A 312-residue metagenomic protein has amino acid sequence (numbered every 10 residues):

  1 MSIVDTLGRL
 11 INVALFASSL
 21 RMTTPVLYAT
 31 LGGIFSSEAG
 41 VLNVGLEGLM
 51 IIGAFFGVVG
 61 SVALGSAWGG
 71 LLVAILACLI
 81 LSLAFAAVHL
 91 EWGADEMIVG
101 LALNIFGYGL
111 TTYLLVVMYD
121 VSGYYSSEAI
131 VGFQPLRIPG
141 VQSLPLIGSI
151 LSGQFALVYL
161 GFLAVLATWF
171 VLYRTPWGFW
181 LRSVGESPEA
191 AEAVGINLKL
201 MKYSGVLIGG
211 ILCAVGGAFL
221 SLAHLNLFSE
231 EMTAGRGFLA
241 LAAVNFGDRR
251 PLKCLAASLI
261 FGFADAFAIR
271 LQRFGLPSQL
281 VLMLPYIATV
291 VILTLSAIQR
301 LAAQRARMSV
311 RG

Functional and structural regions predicted by a protein language model:
M1-A29, L42, F56, L64-G69: Membrane-interfacial amphipathic/re-entrant helices at transmembrane-helix boundaries
A29-T30, A54-V58, Y108-T112, L160-W169 (+4 more regions): Hydrophobic core segments of alpha-helical transmembrane domains in multi-pass membrane transport and ion-translocation
G65-L110, F261, D265: Alpha-helical transmembrane segments within multi-pass membrane transporters and channels
M97-I98, Y124-E128, G153-L160, K202 (+3 more regions): Loop-to-transmembrane alpha-helix initiation sites
Y108-Y173, L276-V281, R307-G312: Transmembrane helix-bundle core of multi-pass membrane transporters and related energy-transducing complexes
S149-F228, P251-A256: Helix-loop-helix "hairpin" substructures at the membrane interface of multi-pass membrane proteins
T168, E186-L200, A268-G312: Cytosolic-side transmembrane-helix boundaries in multi-pass membrane proteins
C213, A223-Y286: Transmembrane alpha-helical segments in multi-pass inner-membrane proteins
